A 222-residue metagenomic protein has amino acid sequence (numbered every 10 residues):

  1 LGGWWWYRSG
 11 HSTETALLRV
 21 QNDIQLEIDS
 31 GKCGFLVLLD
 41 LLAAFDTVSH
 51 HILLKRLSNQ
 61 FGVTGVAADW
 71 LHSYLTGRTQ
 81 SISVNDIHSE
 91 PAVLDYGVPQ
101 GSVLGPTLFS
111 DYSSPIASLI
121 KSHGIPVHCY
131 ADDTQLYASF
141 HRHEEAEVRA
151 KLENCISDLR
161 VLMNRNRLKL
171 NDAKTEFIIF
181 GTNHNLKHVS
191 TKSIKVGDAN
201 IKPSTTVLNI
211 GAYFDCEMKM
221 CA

Functional and structural regions predicted by a protein language model:
L1-G2, D29, P106-Y137: Active-site palm subdomain of RNA-directed nucleic acid polymerases
L1-P99, A138: Conserved pre-catalytic core of RNA-dependent polymerases
L17, V127, R149-L152, I156 (+1 more regions): Hydrophobic packing residues in well-ordered alpha-helices of helical domains and bundles
V20, E27, D40, L57 (+10 more regions): Mobile genetic element proteins and their domesticated derivatives, centered on retroelements and DNA transposons
L39-L41, D133, F140, T182 (+2 more regions): Residues immediately flanking
L41-F61, Q135-V161, K219: Catalytic palm subdomain of template-directed nucleic-acid polymerases, centered on the conserved carboxylate motif
L168-T206: Short, conserved micro-motifs composed of acidic
D198-A222: Basic, alpha-helical interaction scaffolds
